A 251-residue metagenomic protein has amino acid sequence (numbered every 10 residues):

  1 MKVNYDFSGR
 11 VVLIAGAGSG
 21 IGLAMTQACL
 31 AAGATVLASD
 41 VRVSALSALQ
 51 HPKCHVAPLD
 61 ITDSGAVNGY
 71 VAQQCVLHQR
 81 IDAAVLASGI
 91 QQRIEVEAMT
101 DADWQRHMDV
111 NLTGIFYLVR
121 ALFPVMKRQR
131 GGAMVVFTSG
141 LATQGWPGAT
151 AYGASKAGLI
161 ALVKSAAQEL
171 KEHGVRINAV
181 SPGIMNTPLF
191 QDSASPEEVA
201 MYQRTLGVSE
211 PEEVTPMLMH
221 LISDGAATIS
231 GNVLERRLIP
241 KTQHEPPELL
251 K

Functional and structural regions predicted by a protein language model:
G18-S19: Conserved glycine-rich cofactor-binding loop
E95-V96, D103-Q105, V199: Substrate-binding pocket helix/loop in short-chain dehydrogenase/reductase
M99, G145-G153, S165: Active-site loop-to-helix junction immediately N-terminal to the catalytic Tyr of the SDR YXXXK motif in Rossmann-fold
V119, S155, V163: Active-site helix of classical SDR
P124, Q168-E169: Alpha-helical segment proximal to the catalytic Tyr-Lys
S139: Residue(s) in the substrate-gating loop at a strand-loop-helix junction that position the organic substrate next
A179, M201-T242, P247: C-terminal helical subdomain
